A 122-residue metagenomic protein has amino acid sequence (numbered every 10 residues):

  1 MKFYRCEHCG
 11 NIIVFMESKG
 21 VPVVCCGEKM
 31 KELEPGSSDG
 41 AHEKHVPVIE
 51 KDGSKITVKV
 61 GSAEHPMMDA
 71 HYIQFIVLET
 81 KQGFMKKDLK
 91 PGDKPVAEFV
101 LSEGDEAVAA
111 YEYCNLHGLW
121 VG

Functional and structural regions predicted by a protein language model:
F3, P22, Y111: Residues immediately within or flanking Cys/His clusters that coordinate Zn2+ in small zinc-binding modules
C6-C9, C25, C114: Short cysteine-rich clusters marking metal-coordination/redox-active sites
F15-M16, K31-E32, W120: Short, non-ligating residues that shape and space the ligands of small metal-coordination modules and catalytic
K19-K29: Cysteine-rich micro-motifs
M30-K44: Short metal-binding segments enriched for Cys and/or His
K59-V60, V96-E103: Exposed aromatic-hydrophobic patches
V60-M68: Short amphipathic, basic-aromatic surface patches that mediate peripheral association with negatively charged
N115-G122: Short acidic/polar inter-strand loop motif in beta-rich domains
